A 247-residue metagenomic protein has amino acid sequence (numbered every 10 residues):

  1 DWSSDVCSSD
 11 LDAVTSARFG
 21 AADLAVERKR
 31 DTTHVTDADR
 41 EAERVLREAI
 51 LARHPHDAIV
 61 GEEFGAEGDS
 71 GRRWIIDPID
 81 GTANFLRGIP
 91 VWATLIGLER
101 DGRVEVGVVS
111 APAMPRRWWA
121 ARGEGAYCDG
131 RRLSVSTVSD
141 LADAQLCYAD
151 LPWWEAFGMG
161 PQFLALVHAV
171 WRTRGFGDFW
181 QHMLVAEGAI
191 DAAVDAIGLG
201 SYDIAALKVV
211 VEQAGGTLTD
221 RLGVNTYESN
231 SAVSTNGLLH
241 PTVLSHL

Functional and structural regions predicted by a protein language model:
S3-I79, L238-L239, L244-S245: N-terminal subdomain of lithium-sensitive/metallo-dependent phosphomonoesterases centered on the IMPase/IPPase/PAP
L11, T15-R18, D39, I50 (+7 more regions): Residue-level signal for inorganic ion chemistry
R30-T33, D37, E41, L86-I89 (+2 more regions): Residues at secondary-structure transition points
E62, S110, A196: Conserved residues at the C-terminal ends of beta-strands
D69-Y127: DPxDG-like acidic metal-binding loop motif
S134-L247: An extended, acidic
